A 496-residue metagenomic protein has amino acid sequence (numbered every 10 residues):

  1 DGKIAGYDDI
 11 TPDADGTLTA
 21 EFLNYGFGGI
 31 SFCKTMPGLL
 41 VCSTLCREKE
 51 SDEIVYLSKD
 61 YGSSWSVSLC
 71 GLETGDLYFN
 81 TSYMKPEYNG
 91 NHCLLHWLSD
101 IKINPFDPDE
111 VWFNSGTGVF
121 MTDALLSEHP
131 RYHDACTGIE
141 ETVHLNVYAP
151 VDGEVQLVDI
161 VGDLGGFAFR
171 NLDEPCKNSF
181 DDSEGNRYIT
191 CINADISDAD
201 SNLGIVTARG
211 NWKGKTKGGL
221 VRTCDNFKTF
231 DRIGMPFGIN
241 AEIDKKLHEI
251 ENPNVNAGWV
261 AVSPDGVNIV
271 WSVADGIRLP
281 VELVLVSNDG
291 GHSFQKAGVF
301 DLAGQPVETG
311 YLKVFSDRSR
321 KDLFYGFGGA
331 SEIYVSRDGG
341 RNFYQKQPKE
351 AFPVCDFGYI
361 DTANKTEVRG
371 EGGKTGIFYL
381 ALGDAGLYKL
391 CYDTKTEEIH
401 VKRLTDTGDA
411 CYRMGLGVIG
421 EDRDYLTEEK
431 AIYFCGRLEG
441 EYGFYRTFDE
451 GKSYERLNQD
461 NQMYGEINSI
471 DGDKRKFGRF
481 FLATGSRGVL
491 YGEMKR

Functional and structural regions predicted by a protein language model:
D1, S58-K59, M121-D123, G166-N171 (+8 more regions): Conserved Ser/Thr-centered positions that define the repeating blades of beta-propeller domains
A5-F22, L69-H92, M235-E251, F300-Q305: Surface-exposed loop and turn segments in beta-propeller and other repeat-based domains that flank or scaffold
G16-A20, G75-Y83, D134-V147, F180 (+4 more regions): Conserved blade-ending motifs and adjacent loop-strand segments that build the rim/top face of beta-propeller domains
A20-S31, S82-K102, H144-L145, I189-N193 (+3 more regions): Signature of short aromatic-glycine-proline-rich micro-motifs recurring in repeat-based ectodomains
K34-M36, P105-D107, V151-G153, D198-S201 (+6 more regions): Residue-level detector of Asp-centered blade-edge/turn motifs that repeat once per structural unit in beta-propeller
L39, S43-T44, H92-D109, N114-V119 (+4 more regions): Loop/turn-rich, solvent-exposed surfaces of beta-rich toroidal or solenoidal domains
C46-E50, V119-F120, G165, G210-K215 (+5 more regions): Short glycine/acidic-enriched loop and turn motifs that connect beta-strands
V119, N458-R496: Blade-level signature of beta-propeller repeat domains, shared across WD40, Kelch, NHL, RCC1 and BNR/Asp-box propellers
